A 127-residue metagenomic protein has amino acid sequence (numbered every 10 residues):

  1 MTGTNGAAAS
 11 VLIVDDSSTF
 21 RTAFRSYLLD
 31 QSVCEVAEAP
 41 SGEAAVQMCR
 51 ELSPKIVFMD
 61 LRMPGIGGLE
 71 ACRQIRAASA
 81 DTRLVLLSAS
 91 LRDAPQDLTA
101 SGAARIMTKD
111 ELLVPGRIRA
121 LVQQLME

Functional and structural regions predicted by a protein language model:
M1-S10, L113-E127: Non-catalytic signal-transmission and effector/linker regions of two-component phosphorelay proteins
S18-A37: Two-component/phosphorelay signaling modules centered on CheY-like receiver
S41-A44, G67-E70: Acidic catalytic/metal-coordinating carboxylates
R50-L52, Q74-D81, S101: Conserved phosphotransfer cores of two-component systems
D60: Active-site residues of response regulator receiver
M63: Receiver (REC) domain active-site loop signature in two-component systems and cognate sites in sensor histidine kinases
E70, S90-A120: Alpha4 helix (beta4-alpha4-beta5 surface) of REC/receiver domains from two-component response regulators
L86-L87: Hydrophobic/aromatic residues positioned on beta-strands within the core alpha/beta folds
